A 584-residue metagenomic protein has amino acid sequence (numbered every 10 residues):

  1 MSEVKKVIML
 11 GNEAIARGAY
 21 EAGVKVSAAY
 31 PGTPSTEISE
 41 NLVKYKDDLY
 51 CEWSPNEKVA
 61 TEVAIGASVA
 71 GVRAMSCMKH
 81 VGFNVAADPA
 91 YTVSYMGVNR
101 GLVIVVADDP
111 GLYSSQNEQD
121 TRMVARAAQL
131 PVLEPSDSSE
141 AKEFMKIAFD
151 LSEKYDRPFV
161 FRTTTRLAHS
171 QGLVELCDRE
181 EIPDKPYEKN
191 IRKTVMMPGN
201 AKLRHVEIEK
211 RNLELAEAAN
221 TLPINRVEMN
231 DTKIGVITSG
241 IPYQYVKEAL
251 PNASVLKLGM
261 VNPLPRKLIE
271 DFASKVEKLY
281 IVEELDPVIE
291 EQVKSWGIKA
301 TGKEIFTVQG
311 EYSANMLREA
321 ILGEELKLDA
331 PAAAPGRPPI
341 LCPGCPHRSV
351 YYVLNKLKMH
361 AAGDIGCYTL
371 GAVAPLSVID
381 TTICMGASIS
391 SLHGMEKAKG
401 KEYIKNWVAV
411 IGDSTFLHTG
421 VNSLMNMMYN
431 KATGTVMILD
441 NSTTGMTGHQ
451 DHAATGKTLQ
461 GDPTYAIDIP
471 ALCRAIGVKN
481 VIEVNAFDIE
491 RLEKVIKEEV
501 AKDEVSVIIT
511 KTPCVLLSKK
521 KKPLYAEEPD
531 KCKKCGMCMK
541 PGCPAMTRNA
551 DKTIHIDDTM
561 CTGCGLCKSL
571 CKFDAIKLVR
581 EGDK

Functional and structural regions predicted by a protein language model:
M1-S138, M229-N230, E290, S295-K405: Thiamine diphosphate
S2-N12, P135-L341, P346, K358-M359 (+5 more regions): Flexible, low-complexity linker and terminal segments
I38-N41, I65, A86-A90, L112-Q119 (+16 more regions): Short acidic, glycine/serine/threonine-rich loops at helix termini
N41-D47, V246-L256, A471-G477: Short helix-loop-beta junction
D47-S54, G97-A107, K189-N190, Y429-S442 (+1 more regions): A glycine-rich helix N-cap at a beta->alpha junction
D109-T164, G199, P339, Y403-K405 (+1 more regions): Conserved thiamine diphosphate
S114, A372-I509, K519-P523: Thiamine diphosphate
